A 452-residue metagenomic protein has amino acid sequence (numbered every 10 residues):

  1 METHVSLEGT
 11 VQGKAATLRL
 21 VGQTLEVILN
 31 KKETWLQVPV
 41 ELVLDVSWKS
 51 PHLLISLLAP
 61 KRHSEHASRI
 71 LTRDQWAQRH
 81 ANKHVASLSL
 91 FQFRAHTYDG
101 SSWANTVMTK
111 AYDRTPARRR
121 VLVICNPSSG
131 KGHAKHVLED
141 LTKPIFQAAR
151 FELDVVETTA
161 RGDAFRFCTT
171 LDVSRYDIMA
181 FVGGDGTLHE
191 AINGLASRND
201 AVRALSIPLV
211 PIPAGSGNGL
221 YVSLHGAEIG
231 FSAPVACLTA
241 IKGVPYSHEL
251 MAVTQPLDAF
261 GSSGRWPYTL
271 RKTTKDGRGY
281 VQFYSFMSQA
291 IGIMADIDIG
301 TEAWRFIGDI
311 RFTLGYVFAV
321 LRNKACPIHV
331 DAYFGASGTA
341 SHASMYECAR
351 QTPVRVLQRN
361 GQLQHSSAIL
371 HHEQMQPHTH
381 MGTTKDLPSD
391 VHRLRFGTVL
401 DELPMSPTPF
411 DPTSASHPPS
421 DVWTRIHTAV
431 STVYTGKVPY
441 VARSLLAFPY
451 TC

Functional and structural regions predicted by a protein language model:
M1-V182, H189, N193-R203: ATP/NTP phosphate-donor binding region
L58, T424-Y434, V441-C452: Non-catalytic interaction/regulatory modules that flank or connect domains
R62, G130-K131, G292-D296, P439-R443: Short, acidic Gly/Pro/Ser/Thr-rich loop/turn segments
N126, D185, P213-G215: Active-site glycine-centered loops adjacent to acidic/histidine catalytic or metal-binding residues that shape
S129-G130, R161-D163, T187, G217 (+2 more regions): Surface-exposed, flexible loop/turn segments at secondary-structure boundaries
T158, V173, L195-V438: Catalytic core of DAGKc-family lipid kinases
V182-G183, S288: Conserved residues at beta->alpha junctions
E190-I192, Y221-V222, S444-L445: Short glycine-/acidic-enriched loop or helix-start segments at secondary-structure transitions that form or flank
